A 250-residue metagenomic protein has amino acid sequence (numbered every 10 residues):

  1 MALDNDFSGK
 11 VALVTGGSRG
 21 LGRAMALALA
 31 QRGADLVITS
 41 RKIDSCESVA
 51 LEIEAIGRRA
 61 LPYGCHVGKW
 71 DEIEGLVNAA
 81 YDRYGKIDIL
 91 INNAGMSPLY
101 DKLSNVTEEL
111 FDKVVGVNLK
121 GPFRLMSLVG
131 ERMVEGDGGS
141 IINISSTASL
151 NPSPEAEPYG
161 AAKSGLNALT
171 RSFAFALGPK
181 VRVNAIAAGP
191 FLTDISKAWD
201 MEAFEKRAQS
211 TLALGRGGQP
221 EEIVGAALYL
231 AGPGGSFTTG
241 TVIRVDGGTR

Functional and structural regions predicted by a protein language model:
A2-D4, S97-Y100, N151, S210 (+2 more regions): Short C-terminal tail/terminal secondary-structure segment of NAD(P)H-dependent dehydrogenase/reductase domains
V11, S18-G20: Conserved glycine-rich cofactor-binding loop
Y84, F123, G217-V245: C-terminal substrate-recognition "lid" of short-chain dehydrogenase/reductases
D101-L103, T107-D112, S196, A208: Substrate-binding pocket helix/loop in short-chain dehydrogenase/reductase
M126, A162, T170: Active-site helix of classical SDR
E131, A174-P179, S236: Alpha-helical segment proximal to the catalytic Tyr-Lys
S146: Residue(s) in the substrate-gating loop at a strand-loop-helix junction that position the organic substrate next
